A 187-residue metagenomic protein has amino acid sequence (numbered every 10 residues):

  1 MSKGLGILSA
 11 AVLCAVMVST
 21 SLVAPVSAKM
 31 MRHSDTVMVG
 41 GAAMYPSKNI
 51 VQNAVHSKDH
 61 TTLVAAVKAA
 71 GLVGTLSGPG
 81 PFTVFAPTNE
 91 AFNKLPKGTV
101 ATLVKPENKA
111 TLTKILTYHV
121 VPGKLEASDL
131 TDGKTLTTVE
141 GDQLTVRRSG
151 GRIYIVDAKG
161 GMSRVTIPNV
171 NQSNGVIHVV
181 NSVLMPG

Functional and structural regions predicted by a protein language model:
M1-V12: Bacterial N-terminal signal peptides that target proteins for export
G6, A24-G187: Mature, structured domains of secreted/extracytosolic soluble proteins
A10-S21: Bacterial N-terminal signal peptides
